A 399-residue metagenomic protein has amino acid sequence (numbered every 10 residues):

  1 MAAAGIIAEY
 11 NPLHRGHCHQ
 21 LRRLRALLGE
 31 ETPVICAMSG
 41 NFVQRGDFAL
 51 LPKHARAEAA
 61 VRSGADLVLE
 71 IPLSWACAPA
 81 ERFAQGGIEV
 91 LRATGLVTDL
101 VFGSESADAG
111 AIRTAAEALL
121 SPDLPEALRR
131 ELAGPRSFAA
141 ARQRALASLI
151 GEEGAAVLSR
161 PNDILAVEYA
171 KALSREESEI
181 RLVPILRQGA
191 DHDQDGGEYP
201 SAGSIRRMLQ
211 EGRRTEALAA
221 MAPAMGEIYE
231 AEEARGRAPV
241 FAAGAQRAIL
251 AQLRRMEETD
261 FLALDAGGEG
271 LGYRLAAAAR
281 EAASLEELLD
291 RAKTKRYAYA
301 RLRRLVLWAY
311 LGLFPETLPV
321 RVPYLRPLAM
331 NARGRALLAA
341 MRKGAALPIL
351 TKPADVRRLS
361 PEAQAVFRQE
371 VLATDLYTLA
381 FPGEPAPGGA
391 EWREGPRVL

Functional and structural regions predicted by a protein language model:
M1-R56: N-terminal catalytic cores of NTP/NDP-binding nucleotidyl/phosphoryl-transfer enzymes
E30, G64, G95-L96: Short loop/turn motifs at secondary-structure junctions
E31-T32, D66, S178-I180: A structural micro-motif
A55-E58, L338: Acidic, Ser/Thr-rich peripheral helices and adjacent loops at domain boundaries
E58-P72: A glycine-rich helix N-cap at a beta->alpha junction
I71-L399: Active-site cores that bind ATP or allylic diphosphates and position pyrophosphate for catalysis
